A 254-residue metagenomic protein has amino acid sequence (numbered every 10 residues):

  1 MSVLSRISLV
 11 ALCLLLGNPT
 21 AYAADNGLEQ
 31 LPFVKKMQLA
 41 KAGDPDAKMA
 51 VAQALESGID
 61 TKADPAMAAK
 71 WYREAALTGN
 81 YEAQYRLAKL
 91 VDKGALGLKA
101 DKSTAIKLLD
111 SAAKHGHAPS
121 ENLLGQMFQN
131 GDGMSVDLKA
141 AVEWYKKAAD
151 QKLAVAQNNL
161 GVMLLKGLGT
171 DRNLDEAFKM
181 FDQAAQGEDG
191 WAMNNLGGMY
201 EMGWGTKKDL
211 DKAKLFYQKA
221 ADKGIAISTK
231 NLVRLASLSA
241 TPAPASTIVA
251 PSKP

Functional and structural regions predicted by a protein language model:
L9, L16, A21-E56, P254: N-terminal leader/linker segments that initiate helical-solenoid repeat arrays
G27-L31, K207-P254: Terminal, low-structured helical/coil segments at or just beyond the last alpha-helical repeat
G27-P32, K62-W71, L98-L108, S135-W144 (+3 more regions): Structural signature of tandem alpha-helical TPR/SEL1-like repeats, specifically the intra-repeat loop/turn
M37-L39, E74-A75, S111-A112, K147-A148 (+2 more regions): Canonical positions in the second alpha-helix
K41-D44, S57-I59, L77-N80, G94-A95 (+8 more regions): Short helix-capping/linker turns of helical repeat alpha-solenoids
M49-A50, Y85-R86, P119-L123, L138 (+5 more regions): Alpha-solenoid helical repeat scaffolds
A50-S57, R86-G94, L123-N130, N159-K166 (+3 more regions): Hydrophobic face of amphipathic alpha-helices that form TPR/SEL1-like repeat modules and related alpha-solenoid
R86-K89, D110, L123-Q126, N130 (+4 more regions): Alpha-helical adaptor scaffolds
